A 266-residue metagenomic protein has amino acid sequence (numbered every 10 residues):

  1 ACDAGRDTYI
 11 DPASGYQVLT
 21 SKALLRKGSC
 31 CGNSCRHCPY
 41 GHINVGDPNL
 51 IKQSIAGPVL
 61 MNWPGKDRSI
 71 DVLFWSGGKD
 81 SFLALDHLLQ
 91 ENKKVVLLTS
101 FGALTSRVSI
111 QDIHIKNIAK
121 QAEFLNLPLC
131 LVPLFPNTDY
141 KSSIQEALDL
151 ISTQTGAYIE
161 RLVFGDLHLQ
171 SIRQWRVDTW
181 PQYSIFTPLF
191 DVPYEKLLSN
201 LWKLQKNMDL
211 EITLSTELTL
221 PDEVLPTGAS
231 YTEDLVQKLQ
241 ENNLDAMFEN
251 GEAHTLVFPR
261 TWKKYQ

Functional and structural regions predicted by a protein language model:
A4, D11-Q17, S21-S29, N33-G46 (+1 more regions): Nucleotide-activated chemistry modules centered on ATP-dependent adenylation/adenylyltransferase
